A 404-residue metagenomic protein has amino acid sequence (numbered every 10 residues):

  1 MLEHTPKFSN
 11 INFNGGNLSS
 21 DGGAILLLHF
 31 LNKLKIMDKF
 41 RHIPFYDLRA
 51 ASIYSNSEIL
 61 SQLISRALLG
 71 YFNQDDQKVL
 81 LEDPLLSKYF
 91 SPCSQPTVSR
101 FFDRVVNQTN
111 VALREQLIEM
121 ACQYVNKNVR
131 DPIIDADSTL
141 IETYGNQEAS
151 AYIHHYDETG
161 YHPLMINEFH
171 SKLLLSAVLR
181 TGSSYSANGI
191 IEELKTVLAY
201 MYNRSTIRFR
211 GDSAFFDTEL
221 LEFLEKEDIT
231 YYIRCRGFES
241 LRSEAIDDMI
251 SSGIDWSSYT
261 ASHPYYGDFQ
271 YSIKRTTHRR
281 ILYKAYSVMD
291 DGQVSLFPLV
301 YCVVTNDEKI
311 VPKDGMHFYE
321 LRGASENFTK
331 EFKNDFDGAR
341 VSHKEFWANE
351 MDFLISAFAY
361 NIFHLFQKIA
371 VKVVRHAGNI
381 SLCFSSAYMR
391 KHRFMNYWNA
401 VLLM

Functional and structural regions predicted by a protein language model:
L2-K7, T230-N334, R390-R393, N399-M404: An anionic, glycine-rich sequence signature occurring as long contiguous blocks
N17-S61, N188: Basic, short loop/linker segments at the boundary and entry of helix-turn-helix/winged-helix-like folds
F30, Q77, L140, P312-M351 (+2 more regions): Short amphipathic alpha-helical "interface-anchor" segments enriched in bulky aromatics
A51-S52, E82-R100: Short, basic interhelical loop/turn and adjoining N-cap of the next helix at nucleic-acid- or acidic-partner-contacting
S99-I166: Active-site-proximal, Lys/Arg-enriched surface segment that forms a nucleic-acid-binding/basic interface patch
D137, T206-F215: Acidic/histidine-rich, metal-coordinating catalytic segments
H154-Y202: Electropositive, glycine- and tryptophan-enriched low-complexity nucleic-acid-binding patches
I362-M404: A short, flexible helix-boundary coil/loop motif
